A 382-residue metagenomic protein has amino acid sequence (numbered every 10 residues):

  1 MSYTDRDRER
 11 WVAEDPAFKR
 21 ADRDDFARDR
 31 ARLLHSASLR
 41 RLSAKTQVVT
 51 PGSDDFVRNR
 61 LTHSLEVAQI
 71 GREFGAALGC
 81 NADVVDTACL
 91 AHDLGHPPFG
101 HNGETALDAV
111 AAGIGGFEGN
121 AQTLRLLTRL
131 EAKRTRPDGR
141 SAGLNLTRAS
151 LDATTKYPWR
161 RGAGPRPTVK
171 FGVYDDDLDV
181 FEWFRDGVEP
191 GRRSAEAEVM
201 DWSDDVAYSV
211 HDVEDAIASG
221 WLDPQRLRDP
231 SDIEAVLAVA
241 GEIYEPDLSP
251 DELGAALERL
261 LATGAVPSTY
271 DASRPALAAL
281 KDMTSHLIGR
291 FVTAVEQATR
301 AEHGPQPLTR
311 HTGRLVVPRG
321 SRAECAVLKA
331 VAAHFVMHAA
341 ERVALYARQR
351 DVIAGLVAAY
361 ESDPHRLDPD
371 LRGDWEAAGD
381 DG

Functional and structural regions predicted by a protein language model:
M1-A21, L34-R40, A44, Q69-R72 (+4 more regions): Sequence-structural signature of the catalytic-core scaffold of metal-dependent phosphohydrolases that act on
A27-R28: N- or domain-start disorder-to-order transition segments that initiate the globular core
T46-S53: Short glycine/proline-rich turn/loop motifs
S53-V84: Alpha-helical phosphate/pyrophosphate-handling elements in metalloenzyme active cores
F56-H63, D83, G95-F99, G115-G119 (+8 more regions): Secondary-structure capping and boundary motifs in well-ordered enzyme cores
V85-L90, D201: Short alpha-helical catalytic segment bearing the HExxH-like zincin motif of zinc-dependent metalloproteases
G241-G379: C-terminal subdomains that position terminal phosphate/3'-OH groups for nucleotidyl transfer/ligation, primarily on
